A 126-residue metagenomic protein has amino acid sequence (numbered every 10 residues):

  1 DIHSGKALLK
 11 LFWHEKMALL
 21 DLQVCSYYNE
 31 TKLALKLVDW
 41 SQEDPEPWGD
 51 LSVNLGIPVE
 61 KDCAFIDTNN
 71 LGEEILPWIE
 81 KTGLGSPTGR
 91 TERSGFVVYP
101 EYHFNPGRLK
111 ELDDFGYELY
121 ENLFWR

Functional and structural regions predicted by a protein language model:
D1-S4, L11, N69-L71, I79: Short, basic/low-complexity N-terminal boundary segments at the transition from targeting/disordered tails
I2, Y28, D44-E46, W78-E80 (+1 more regions): A generic structural signal for short, non-catalytic loop/turn and secondary-structure boundary residues
S4-W13, M17-D50: Catalytic phosphate/metal-binding cores of nucleic-acid and nucleotide-processing enzymes, i.e., regions that mediate
A34-L84: Acidic, aromatic-enriched beta-alpha/helix-loop junctions
T68-N122: Short, compact, well-ordered microdomains
F124-R126: An intrinsically disordered, low-complexity acidic/polar region
